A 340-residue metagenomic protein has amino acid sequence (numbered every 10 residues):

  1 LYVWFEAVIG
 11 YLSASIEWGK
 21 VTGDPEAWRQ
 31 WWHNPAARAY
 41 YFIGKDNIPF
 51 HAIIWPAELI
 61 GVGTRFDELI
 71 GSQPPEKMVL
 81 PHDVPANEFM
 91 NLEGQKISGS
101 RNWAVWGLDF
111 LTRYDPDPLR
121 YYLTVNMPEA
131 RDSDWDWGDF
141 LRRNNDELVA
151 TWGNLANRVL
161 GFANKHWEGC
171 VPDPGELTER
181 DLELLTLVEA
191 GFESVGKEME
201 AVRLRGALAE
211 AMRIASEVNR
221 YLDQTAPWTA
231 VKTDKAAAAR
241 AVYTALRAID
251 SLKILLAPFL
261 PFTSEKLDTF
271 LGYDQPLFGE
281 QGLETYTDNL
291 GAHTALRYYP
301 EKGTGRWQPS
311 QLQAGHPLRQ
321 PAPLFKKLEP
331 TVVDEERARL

Functional and structural regions predicted by a protein language model:
L1, D46-N47, G99, F110-L111 (+7 more regions): Secondary-structure capping and boundary motifs in well-ordered enzyme cores
L1-K165, A207-A211: Structured secondary-structure scaffolds
E17-A27, A130, A156-V195, A215-K235: Conserved, charged catalytic cores of large soluble enzymes
W28-R38, K197-E200, P227-A230: Helix-loop segments that flank and shape redox-cofactor active sites
L69, G169-C170, A201: Inter-helical turn/loop segments and adjacent helix faces that build the functional surface of alpha-helical bundle
A86-F89, D139-F140, P174-E179, R213 (+1 more regions): A glycine-rich phosphate-binding loop feature that marks nucleotide/adenosyl-phosphate handling sites
A104, W137, E189-E193, I249: Residue-level signal for cytosolic alpha-helical hairpin/rod architecture
K197, M212, S216-L340: Basic, alpha-helical terminal appendages of large translation-related enzymes
